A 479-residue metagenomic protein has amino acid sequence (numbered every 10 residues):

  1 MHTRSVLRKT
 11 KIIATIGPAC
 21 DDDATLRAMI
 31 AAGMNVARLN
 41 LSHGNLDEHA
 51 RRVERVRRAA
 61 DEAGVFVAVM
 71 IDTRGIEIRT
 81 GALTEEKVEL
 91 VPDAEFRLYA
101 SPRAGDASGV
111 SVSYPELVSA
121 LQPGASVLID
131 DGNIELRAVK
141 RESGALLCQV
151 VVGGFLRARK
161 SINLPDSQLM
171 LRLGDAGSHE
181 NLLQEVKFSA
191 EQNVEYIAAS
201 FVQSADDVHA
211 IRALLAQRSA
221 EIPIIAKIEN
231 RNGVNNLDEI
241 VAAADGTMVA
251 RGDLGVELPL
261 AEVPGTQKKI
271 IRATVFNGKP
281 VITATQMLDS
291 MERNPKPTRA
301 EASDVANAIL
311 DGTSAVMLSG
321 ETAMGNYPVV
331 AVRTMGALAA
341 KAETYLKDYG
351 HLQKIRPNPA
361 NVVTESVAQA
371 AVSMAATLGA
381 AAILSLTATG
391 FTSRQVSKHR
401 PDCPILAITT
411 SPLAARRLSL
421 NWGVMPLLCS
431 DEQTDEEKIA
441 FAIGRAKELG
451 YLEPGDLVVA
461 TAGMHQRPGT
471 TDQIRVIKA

Functional and structural regions predicted by a protein language model:
M1-A479: Non-catalytic helical/linker scaffolds that mediate oligomerization, partner binding, and domain coupling around large
